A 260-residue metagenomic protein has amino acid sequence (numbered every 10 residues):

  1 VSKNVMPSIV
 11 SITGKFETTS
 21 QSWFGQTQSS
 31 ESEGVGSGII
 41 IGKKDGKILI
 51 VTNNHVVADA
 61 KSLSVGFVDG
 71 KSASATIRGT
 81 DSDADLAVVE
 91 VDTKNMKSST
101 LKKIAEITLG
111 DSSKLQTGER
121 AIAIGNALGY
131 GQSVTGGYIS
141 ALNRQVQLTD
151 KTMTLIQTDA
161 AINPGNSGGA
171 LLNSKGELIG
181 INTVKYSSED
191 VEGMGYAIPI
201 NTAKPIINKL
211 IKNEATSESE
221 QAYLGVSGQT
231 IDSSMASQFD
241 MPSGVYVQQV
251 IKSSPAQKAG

Functional and structural regions predicted by a protein language model:
V1-M235, P242-S243, K252: Serine-dependent protease modules
I50, A256-G260: Conserved PDZ fold ligand-binding element
F239-M241, G260: A structural signal for short secondary-structure junctions
